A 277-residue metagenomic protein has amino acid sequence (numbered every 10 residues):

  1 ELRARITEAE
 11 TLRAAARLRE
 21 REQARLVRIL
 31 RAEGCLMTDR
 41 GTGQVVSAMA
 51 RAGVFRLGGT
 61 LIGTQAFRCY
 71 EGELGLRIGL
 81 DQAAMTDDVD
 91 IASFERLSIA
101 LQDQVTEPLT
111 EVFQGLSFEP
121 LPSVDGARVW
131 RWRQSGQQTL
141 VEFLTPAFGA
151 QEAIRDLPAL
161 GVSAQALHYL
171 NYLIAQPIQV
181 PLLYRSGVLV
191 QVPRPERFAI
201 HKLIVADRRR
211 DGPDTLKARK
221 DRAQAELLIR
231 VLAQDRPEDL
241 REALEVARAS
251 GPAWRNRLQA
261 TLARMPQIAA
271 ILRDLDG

Functional and structural regions predicted by a protein language model:
E1-G277: Compositionally biased terminal segments of proteins
